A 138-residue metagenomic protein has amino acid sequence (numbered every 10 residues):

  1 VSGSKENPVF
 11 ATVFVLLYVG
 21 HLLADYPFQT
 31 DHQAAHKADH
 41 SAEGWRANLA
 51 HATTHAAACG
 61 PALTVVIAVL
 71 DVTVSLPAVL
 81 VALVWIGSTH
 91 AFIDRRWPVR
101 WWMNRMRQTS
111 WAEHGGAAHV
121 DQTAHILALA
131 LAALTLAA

Functional and structural regions predicted by a protein language model:
V1-A138: Hydrophobic alpha-helical transmembrane segments
